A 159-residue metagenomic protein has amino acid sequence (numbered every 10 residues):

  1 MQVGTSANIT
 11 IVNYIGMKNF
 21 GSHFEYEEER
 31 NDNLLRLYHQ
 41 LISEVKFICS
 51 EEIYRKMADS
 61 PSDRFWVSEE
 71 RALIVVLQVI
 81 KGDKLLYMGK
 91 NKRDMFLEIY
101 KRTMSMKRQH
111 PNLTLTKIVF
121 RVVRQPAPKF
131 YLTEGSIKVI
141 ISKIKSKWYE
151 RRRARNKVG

Functional and structural regions predicted by a protein language model:
G4-S43, S50, D59-R108, R152-G159: Basic, amphipathic alpha-helix used for nucleic-acid engagement in HTH/winged-helix/SANT-Myb modules and analogous
E52, K56, K117: Short, well-structured alpha-helical interface segments that form or flank functional binding sites
A58-V75, F120-K143: Short, basic interhelical loop/turn and adjoining N-cap of the next helix at nucleic-acid- or acidic-partner-contacting
E134, K138-G159: Glycine-rich, aromatic-bearing surface loops/beta-hairpins
